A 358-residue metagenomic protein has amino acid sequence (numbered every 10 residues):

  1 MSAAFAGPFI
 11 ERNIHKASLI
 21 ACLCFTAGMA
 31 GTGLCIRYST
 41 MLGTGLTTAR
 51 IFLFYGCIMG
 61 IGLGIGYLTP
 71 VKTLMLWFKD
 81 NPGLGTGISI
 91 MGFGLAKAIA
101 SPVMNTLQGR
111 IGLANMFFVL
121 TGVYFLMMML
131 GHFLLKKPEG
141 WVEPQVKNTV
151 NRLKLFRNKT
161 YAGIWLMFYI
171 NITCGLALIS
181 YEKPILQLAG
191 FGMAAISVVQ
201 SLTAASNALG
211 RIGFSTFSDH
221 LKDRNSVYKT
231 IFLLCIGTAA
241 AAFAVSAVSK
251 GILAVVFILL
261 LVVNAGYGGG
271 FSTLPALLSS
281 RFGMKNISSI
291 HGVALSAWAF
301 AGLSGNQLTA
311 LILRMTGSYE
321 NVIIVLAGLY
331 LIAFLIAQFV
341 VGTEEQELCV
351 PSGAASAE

Functional and structural regions predicted by a protein language model:
S2-I14, R211-N225: Helix-to-loop junctions at the C-terminal end of transmembrane segments in multipass secondary transporters
C24-T44, G237-K250: C-terminal ends and interior cores of transmembrane alpha-helices in multi-pass membrane transporters/permeases
G28, T44-I65, Y169, A254-G269: Hydrophobic core of transmembrane alpha-helices in multi-pass small-molecule transporters, especially MFS/SLC-type
I65-F78, G85-T86, G269-F282: Intracellular juxtamembrane helix-capping segments at the cytosolic ends of symmetry-related transmembrane helices
F93-K136: Helix-loop-helix hairpin linking two adjacent transmembrane segments in secondary transporters
K97, R281-T316: A late C-terminal transmembrane helix in Major Facilitator Superfamily
S101, N158-T216, F271, P275 (+2 more regions): Extracytoplasmic gate region of multi-pass secondary transporters
A204, K222-L277: C-terminal transmembrane helical hairpin of 12-TM major facilitator-type secondary transporters
